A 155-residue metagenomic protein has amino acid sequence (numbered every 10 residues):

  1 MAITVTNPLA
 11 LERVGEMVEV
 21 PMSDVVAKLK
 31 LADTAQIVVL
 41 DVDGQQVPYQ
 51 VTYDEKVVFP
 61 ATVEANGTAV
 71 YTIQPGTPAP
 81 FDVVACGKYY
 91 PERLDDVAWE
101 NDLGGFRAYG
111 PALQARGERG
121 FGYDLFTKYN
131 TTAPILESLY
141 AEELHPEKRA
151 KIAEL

Functional and structural regions predicted by a protein language model:
M1-D96, G120-G122, T127-K128: Alpha-mannosidase-like glycoside hydrolase catalytic domains involved in N-glycan trimming, generalizing to other
T72, G76-L155: Solvent-exposed N-terminal domain segments of exported/luminal and surface proteins
